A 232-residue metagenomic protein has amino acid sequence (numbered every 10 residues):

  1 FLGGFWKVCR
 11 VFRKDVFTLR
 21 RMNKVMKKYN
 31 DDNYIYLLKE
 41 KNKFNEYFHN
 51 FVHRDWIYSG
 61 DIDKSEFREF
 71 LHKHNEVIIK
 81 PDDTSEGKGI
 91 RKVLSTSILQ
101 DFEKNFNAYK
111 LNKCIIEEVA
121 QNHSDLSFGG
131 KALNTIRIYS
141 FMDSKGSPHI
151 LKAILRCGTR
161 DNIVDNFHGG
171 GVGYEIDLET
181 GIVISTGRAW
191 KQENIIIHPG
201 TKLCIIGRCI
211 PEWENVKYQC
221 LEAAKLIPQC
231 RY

Functional and structural regions predicted by a protein language model:
F1-K73, S85: Conserved N-proximal alpha/beta basic substrate-recognition cap immediately N-terminal to, or forming the N-lobe
N50, C114-D125, N215-E222: Short Pro/Gly-enriched beta-strand edge/turn motifs at strand-loop
R54-W56, V77-E103: Glycine-rich phosphate-binding loop of ATP-grasp-fold ATP-dependent ligases
S65, E86-G89, S147, D161-N162: Short catalytic/ligand-binding loop motif for oxyanion handling, primarily in non-cytosolic enzymes, centered on
H74-N75, N112, N134-I136, C230-Y232: Short beta-strand or tight-loop elements that sit immediately N-terminal to catalytic metal-binding acidic residues
I98-R188: Phosphate-binding site of ATP-dependent enzymes
Q121, R188-K202: A conserved mid-domain beta-alpha-beta active-site/ligand-binding segment of alpha/beta enzyme cores
L133, D143-G146, I196-Y232: ATP-dependent carboxylate activation and anion-phosphoryl transfer catalytic cores that bind Mg-ATP to form
